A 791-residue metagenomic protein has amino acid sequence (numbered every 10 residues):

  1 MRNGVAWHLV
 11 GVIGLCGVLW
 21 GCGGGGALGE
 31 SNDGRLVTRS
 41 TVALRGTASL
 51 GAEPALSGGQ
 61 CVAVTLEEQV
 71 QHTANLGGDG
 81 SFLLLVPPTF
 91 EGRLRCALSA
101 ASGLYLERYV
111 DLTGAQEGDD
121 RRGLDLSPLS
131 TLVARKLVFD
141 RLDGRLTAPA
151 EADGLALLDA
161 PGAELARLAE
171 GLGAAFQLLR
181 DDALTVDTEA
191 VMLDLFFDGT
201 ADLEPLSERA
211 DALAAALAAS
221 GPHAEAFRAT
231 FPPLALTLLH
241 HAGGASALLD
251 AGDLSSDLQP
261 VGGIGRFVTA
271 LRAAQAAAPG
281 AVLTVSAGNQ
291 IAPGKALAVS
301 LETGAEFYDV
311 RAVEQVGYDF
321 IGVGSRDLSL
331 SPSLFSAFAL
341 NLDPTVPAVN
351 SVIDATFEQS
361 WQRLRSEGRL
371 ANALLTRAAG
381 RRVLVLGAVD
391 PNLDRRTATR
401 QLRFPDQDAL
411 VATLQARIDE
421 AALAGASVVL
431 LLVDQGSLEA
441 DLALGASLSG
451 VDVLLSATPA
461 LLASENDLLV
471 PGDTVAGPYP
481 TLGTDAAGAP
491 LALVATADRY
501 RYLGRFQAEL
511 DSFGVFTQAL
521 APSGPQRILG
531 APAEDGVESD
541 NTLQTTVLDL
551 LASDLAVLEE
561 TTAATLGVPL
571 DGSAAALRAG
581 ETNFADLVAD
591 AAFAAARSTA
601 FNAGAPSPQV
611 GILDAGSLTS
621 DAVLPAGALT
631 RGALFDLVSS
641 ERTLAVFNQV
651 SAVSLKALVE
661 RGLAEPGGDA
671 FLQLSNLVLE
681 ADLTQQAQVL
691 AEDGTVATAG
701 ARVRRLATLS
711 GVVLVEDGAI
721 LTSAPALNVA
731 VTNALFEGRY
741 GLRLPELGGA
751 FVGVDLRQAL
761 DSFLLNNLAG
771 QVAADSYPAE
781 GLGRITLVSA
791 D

Functional and structural regions predicted by a protein language model:
M1-V10: Bacterial N-terminal signal peptides that target proteins for export
V18-G21: C-terminal motif of bacterial Sec signal peptides marking the signal peptidase cleavage site
G23-P232, A277: Feature for extracytoplasmic/surface-facing segments of secreted or surface-associated proteins, emphasizing
V64-E67, S99-A101, A379-G380, A487 (+1 more regions): Short strand-coil-strand connectors
V70-A74, V383, G504, L727: Short beta-strand segments
A218-P525, F584-A591, N602, G611 (+3 more regions): Acidic, metal/ion-coordinating pockets
R228-A242, S246-A277, L402, A416-R417 (+3 more regions): Catalytic centers of hydrolytic enzymes
